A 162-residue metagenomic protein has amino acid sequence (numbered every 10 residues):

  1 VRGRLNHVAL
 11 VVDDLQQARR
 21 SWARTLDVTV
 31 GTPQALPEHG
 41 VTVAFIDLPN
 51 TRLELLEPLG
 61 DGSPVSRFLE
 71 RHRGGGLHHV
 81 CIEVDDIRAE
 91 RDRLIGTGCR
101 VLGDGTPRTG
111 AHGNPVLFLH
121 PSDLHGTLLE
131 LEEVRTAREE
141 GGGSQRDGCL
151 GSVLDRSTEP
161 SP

Functional and structural regions predicted by a protein language model:
V1-Q17, G75-V84, E133-G141, R146-S157 (+1 more regions): N-terminal beta-strand motif that seeds the catalytic metal site of vicinal oxygen chelate
V1-V41, S63: Long, hydrophobic N-terminal alpha-helical segment
L5, V41-V43, L77, V116: Conserved positions at the start
A9, E54-L56: Short, conserved beta-strand edge motifs with alternating hydrophobic and charged residues
V12-R20, T25-L26, L59-S63, F68 (+1 more regions): Vicinal oxygen chelate
V41, L48-N50, H72-L77: Short connector loops at helix/strand junctions that flank enzyme active sites, especially segments positioning acidic
A44-D47, E54, R91-P162: Vicinal oxygen chelate
T51-E54, D61: Arg/Lys-rich, alpha-helical DNA-contact motif
